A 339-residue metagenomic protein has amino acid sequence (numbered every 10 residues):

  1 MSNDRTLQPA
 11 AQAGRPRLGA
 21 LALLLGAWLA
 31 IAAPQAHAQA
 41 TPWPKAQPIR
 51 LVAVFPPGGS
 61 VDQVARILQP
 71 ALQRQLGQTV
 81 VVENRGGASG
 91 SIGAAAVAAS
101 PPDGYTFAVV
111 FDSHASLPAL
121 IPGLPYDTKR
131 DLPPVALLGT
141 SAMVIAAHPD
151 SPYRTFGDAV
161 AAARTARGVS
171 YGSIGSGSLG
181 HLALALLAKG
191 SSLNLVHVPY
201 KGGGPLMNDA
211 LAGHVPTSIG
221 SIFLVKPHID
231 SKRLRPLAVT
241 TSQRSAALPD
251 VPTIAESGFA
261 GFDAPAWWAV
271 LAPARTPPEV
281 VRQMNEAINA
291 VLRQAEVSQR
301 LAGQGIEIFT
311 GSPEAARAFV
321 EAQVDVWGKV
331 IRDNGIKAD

Functional and structural regions predicted by a protein language model:
M1-G14: N-terminal secretory signal peptides that target proteins for export/translocation
A20-A32: Bacterial N-terminal signal peptides
L24-G26, A36, P42: Cleavable N-terminal signal peptides
A38-R130, R167-V169, S176, S192-T217 (+3 more regions): N-terminal (or domain-start) structured segment
K45-P48, K189-L193, T253, P278-D339: An extracytoplasmic/periplasmic, membrane-proximal ligand-sensing/linker region
V54, G58, D112, M143 (+6 more regions): Short coil/turn segments
A99-Y105, A119-P205, I254, W267-R300: Hinge/capping helix and adjacent helix->loop/strand transition within the periplasmic-binding protein
T140, V225-Q294, A322-D325: C-terminal lobe and pocket-closing loops of periplasmic/extracytoplasmic Venus-flytrap solute-binding proteins
